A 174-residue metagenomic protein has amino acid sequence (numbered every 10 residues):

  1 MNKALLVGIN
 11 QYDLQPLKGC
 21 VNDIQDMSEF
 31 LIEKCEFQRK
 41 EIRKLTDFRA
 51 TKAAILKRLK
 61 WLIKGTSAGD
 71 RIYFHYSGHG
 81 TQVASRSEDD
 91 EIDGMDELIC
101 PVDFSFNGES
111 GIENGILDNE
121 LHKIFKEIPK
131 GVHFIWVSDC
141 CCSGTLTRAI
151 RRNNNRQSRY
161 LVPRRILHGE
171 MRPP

Functional and structural regions predicted by a protein language model:
M1-N2, Q38-E41, D96, V132-H133: Short glycine-/polar-rich loops that comprise or flank the Walker A/P-loop and associated switch/sensor motifs
M1-Q15: Short glycine-rich His-centered loop
A4-L6, K44, W136-S138: Structural beta-sheet core signal
Y12-Q25, E29: Glycine- and acidic-residue-enriched helix-capping/strand-helix junction motifs
D26-E41: Signal peptide-proximal N-terminal region of secreted/periplasmic/extracellular or secretory-lumen proteins
I42-K52: Short beta->alpha junction loops
K52-S77, T81-R152: Caspase-like (clan CD) cysteine peptidase catalytic core
R156-P174: Acidic, His- and aromatic-enriched active-site or binding-groove loops in soluble protein domains that engage sugars
